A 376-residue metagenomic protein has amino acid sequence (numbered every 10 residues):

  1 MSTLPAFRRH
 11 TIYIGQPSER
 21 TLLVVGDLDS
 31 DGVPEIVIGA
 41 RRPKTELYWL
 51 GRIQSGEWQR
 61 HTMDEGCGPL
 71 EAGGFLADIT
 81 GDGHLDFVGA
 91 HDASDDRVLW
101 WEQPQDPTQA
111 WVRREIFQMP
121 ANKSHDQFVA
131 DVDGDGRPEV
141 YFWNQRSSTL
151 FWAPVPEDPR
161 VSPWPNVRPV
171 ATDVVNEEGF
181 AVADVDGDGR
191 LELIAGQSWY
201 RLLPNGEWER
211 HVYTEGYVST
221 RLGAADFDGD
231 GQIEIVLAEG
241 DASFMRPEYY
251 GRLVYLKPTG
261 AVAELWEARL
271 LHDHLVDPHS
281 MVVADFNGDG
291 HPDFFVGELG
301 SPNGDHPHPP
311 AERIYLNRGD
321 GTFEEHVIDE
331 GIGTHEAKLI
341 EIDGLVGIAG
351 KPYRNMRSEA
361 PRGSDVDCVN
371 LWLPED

Functional and structural regions predicted by a protein language model:
M1-D376: Beta-propeller-forming repeat regions
